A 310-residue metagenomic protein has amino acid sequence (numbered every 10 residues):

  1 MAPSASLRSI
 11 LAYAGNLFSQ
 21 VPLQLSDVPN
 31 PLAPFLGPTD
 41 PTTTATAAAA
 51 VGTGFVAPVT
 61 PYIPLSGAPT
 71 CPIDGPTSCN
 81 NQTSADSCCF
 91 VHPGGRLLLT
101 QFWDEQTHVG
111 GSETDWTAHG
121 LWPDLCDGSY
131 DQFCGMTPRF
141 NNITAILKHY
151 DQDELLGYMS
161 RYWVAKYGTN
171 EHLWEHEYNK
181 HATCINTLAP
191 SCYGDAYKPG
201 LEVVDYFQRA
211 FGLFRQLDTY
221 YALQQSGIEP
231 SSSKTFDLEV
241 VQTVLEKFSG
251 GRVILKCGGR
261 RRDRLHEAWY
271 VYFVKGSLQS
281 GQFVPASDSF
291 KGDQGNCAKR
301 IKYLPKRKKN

Functional and structural regions predicted by a protein language model:
M1-L11: Classical eukaryotic N-terminal signal peptides for Sec-dependent ER targeting/secretion, especially the positively
I10, A14-F90, G292-N310: Fungal extracellular Ser/Thr-rich, low-complexity intrinsically disordered regions
A14, L99, Y150, L156-S160 (+3 more regions): Generic hydrophobic, helix-prone segments enriched in Leu/Val/Ile
V51-E154: An N-terminal structural lobe/cap that precedes and organizes the functional/catalytic core across diverse proteins
A118, N142-I146, D151, L155 (+6 more regions): Stable alpha-helical elements in mature extracytoplasmic
W163-N310: C-terminal, well-folded lobe of enzymatic/effector domains
